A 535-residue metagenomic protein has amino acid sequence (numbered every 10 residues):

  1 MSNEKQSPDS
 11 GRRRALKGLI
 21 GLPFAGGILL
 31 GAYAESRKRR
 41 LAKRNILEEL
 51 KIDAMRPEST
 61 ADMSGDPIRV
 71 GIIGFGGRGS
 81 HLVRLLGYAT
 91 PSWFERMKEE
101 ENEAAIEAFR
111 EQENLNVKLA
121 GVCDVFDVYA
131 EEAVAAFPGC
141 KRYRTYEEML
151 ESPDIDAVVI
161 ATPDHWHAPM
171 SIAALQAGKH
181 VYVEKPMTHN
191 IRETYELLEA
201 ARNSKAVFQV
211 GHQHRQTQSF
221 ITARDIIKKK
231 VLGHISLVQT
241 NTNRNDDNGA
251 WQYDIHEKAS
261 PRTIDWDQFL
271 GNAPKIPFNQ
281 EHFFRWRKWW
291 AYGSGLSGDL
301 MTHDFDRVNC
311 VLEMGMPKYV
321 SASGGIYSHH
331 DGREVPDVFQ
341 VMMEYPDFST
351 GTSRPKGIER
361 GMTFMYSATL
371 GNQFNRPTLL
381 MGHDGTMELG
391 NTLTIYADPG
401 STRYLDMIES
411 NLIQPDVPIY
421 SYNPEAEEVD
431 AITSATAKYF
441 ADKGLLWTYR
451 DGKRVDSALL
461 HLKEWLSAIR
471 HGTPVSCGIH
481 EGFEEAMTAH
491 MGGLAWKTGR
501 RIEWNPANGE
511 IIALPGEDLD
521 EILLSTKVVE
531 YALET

Functional and structural regions predicted by a protein language model:
S2-R12, L16-H180, Y195-V207: N-terminal glycine-/serine-/threonine-rich beta1-alpha1-beta2 phosphate-ribose binding loop of Rossmann-like
L16, V83, G87, V134 (+12 more regions): Non-transmembrane alpha-helical segments in soluble domains of secreted/periplasmic/extracellular proteins
K51, I221-T222, H234, Q239-N243 (+2 more regions): Contiguous beta-strand/loop segments that form the cofactor/metal-binding neighborhood of enzyme cores
G71-I73, A120-C123, V159-I160, Y182-V183 (+7 more regions): Structural recognition of the beta-strand scaffold that forms the well-ordered cores of secreted hydrolase catalytic
G76-G79, V125-Y129, D164-W166, T188-H189 (+3 more regions): Solvent-exposed loop/turn segments at secondary-structure junctions within structured extracellular/periplasmic domains
E107-L115, V122, I191-T194, F220 (+3 more regions): Active-site-proximal cap/loop segments of hydrolase catalytic domains
N116-K118, D154, V231-H234, M316: Short loop/turn motifs at secondary-structure junctions
I155-V159, L175, H180-D247, S260: Hydrophobic, small-residue-rich alpha-helical packing segments that form membrane-like cores
